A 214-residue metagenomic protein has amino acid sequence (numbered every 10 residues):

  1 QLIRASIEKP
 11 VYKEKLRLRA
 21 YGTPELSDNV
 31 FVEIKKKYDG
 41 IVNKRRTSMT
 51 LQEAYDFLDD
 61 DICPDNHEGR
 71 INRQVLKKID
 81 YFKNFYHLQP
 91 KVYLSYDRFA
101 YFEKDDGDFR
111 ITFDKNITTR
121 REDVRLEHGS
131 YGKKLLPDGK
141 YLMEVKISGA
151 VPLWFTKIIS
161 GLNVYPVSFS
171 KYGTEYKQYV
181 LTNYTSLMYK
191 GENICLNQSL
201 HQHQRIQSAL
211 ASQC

Functional and structural regions predicted by a protein language model:
Q1-C214: Phosphate-end processing signature that detects enzymes handling 5′-triphosphorylated RNA and polyphosphate
